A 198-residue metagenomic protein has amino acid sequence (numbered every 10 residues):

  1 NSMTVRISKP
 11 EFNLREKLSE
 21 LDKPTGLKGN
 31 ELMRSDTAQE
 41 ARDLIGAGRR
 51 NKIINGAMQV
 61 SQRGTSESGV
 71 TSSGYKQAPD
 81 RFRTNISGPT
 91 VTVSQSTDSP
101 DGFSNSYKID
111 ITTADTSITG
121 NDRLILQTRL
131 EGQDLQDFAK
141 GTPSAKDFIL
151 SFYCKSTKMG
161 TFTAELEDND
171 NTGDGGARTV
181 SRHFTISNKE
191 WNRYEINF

Functional and structural regions predicted by a protein language model:
N1-S2: Short, Lys/Arg-enriched N-terminal segments with co-localized hydrophobic residues within the first ~10-30 amino acids
R6, R15-L21, K28, R42-F198: Extracellular and organelle-lumenal recognition/adhesion modules and their flexible linkers in secreted
G29-R34: Extracellular disulfide-bonded cysteine-rich modules/repeats
